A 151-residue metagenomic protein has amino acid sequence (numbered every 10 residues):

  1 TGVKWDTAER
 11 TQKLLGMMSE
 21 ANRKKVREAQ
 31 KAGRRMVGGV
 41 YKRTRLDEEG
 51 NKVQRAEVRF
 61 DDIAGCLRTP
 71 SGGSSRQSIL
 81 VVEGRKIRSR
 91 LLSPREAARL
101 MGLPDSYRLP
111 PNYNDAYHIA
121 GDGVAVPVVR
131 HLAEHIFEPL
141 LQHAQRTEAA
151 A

Functional and structural regions predicted by a protein language model:
T1-A151: S-adenosyl-L-methionine-dependent DNA methyltransferase catalytic core
